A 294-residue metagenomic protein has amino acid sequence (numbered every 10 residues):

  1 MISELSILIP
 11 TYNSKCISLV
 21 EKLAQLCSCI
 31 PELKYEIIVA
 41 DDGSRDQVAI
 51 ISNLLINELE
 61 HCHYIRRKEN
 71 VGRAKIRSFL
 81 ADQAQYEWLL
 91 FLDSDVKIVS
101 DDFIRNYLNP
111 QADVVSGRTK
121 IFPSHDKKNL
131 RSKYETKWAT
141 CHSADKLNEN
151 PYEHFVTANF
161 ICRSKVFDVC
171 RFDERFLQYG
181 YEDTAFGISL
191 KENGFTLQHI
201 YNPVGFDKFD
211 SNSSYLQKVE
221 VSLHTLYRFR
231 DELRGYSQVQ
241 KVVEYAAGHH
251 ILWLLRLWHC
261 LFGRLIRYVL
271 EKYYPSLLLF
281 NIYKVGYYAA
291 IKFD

Functional and structural regions predicted by a protein language model:
S14-S28: Short, well-formed alpha-helical segments that are part of the catalytic scaffolds of diverse glycosyltransferases
D41-I51, D93-K97: A conserved acidic beta->alpha catalytic loop
R67-A84: Glycine-rich, basic loop-to-helix element that forms the pyrophosphate-binding segment of sugar-nucleotide handling
L89: Short aromatic/hydrophobic "clamp" motif used to bind/position activated sugar donors
D101-L130: Conserved donor NDP-sugar-binding/catalytic core segment of glycosyltransferases
H142-C162, Q178: A recurrent flexible, glycine/aromatic-enriched loop bordering the glycosyltransferase active site that acts as
Q178-F186: Acidic donor-binding loop at a coil-to-helix junction in glycosyltransferase catalytic cores that engages
V221-H224, Q238-D294: Non-catalytic, C-terminal membrane-associated alpha-helical segments of glycosyltransferases
